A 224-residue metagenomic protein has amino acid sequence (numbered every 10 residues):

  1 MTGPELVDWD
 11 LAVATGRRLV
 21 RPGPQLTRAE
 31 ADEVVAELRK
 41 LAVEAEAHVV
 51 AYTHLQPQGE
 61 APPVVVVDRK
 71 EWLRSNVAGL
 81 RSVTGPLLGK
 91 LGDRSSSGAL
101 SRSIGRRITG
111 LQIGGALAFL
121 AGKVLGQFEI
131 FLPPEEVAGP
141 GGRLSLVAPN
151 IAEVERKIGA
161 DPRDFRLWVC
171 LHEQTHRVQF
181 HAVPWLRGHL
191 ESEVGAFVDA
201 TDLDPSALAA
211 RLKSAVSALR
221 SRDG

Functional and structural regions predicted by a protein language model:
M1-Q58, P62-P63: N-terminal low-complexity, Ser/Thr- and acidic-residue-enriched intrinsically disordered segments
T27-E30, V34, L38, R102 (+3 more regions): Generic alpha-helical structural element
L41-P149: Auxiliary, metal-adjacent structural segments of Zn-dependent hydrolase domains
H48-A51, R177, H181, W185: Active-site catalytic microenvironments for nucleophilic, acid-base chemistry
L117-L125, H181-G224: Post-HExxH zinc-binding segment in Zn-dependent metallohydrolases
N150-V169: Short pre-active-site segment immediately N-terminal to the catalytic Zn-binding motif
V154-R156, V178-Q179, G188: Short helix/loop capping segments that flank catalytic or ligand/cofactor-binding pockets
F165-H181: Active-site recognition of the HExxH zinc-binding catalytic motif
